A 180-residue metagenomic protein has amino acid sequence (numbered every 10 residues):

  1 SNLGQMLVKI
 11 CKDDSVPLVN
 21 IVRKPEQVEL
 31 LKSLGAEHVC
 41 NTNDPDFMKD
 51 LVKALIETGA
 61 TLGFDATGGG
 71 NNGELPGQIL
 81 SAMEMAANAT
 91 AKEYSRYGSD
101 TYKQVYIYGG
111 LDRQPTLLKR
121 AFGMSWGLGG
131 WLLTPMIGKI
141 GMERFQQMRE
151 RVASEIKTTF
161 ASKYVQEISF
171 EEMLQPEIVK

Functional and structural regions predicted by a protein language model:
S1-P45: Mid-domain Rossmann-like dinucleotide-binding core that forms the NAD(H)/NADP(H) cofactor-binding site
L7, L51, V152: Aromatic/hydrophobic pocket-lining residues that form π-stacking "cages" and hydrophobic walls in ligand
C11, L31, G63, I79 (+1 more regions): Terminal peptide-recognition signature
V22-E26, T42-D46, T67-G70, I168-E172: Short beta->alpha linker loops
P25, D46, D112, L132-I137: Residue-level detector of flexible, active-site-proximal loop/helix-junction positions within diverse enzyme catalytic
L30, W126-K139: A short, hydrophobic/aromatic-rich structural module that often spans a beta strand with its adjoining loop
L34, H38-G129: Glycine-rich cofactor phosphate-binding loops and adjacent beta1-alpha1 units of small-molecule cofactor enzyme domains
L80, A86-A91, L133-K180: C-terminal hydrophobic helical "lid"/dimerization subdomain of Rossmann-like NAD(P)H-dependent oxidoreductases
